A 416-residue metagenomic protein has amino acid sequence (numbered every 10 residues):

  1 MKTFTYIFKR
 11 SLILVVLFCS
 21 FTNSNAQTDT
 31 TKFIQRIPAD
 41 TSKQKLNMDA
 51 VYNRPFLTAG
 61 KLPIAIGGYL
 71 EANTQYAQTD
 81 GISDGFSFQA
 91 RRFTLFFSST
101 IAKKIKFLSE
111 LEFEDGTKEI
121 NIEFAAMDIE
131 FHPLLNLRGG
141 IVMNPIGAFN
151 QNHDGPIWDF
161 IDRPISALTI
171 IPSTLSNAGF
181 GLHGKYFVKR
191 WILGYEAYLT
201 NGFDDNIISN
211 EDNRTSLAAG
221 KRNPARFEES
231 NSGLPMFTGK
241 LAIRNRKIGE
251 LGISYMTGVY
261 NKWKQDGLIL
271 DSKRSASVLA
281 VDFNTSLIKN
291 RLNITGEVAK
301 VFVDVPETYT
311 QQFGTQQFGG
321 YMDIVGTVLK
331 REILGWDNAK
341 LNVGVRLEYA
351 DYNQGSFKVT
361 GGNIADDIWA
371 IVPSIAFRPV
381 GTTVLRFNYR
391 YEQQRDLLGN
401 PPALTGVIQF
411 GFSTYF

Functional and structural regions predicted by a protein language model:
M1-T30: Bacterial Sec-dependent N-terminal signal peptides
N23-E71, F416: N-terminal periplasmic/intermembrane-space "pro-region" immediately following the signal or transit peptide
D29-D40, G81-I82, A125-E130, N150 (+1 more regions): Outer-membrane beta-barrel pore domains
N53-D205, G233-T238, A242-E250, Y321-T327 (+2 more regions): Outer membrane beta-barrel
G60, S87, E119, P172 (+5 more regions): A generic structural micro-feature
N152-D154, S166-P172, I208-D212, P224-S230 (+3 more regions): Extracellular/periplasm-exposed beta-strand and loop segments of Gram-negative cell-envelope proteins, dominated by
Y195, L199-F203, N213-R222: A short, charged helix-loop
R214-K264: Loop-centered beta-sheet repeat module
